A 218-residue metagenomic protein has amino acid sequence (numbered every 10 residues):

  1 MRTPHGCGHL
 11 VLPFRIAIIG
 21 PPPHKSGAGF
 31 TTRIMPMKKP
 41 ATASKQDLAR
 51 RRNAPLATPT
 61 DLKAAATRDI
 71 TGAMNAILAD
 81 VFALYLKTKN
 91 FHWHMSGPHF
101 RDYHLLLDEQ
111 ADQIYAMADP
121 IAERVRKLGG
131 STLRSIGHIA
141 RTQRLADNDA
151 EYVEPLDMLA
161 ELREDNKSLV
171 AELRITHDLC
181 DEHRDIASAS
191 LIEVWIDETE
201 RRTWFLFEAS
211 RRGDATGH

Functional and structural regions predicted by a protein language model:
G27: Short Gly/Ser/Thr- and charged-rich N-terminal loops/segments that act as flexible capping/hinge elements
P36-T60: Acidic, low-complexity proline/glycine-rich segments
P55-I77, P155: Disorder-to-helix initiation segments
D61-D69, L84-E109, T176-A187: Helix-loop segments that flank and shape redox-cofactor active sites
M95, H99-H138: Conserved alpha-helical segments that form or flank metal/cofactor-binding pockets of metalloenzymes
A116, S190-G217: Short, contiguous alpha-helical
E123, G137-V194: Acidic/histidine-rich alpha-helical segments that form the ligand environment of transition-metal centers
